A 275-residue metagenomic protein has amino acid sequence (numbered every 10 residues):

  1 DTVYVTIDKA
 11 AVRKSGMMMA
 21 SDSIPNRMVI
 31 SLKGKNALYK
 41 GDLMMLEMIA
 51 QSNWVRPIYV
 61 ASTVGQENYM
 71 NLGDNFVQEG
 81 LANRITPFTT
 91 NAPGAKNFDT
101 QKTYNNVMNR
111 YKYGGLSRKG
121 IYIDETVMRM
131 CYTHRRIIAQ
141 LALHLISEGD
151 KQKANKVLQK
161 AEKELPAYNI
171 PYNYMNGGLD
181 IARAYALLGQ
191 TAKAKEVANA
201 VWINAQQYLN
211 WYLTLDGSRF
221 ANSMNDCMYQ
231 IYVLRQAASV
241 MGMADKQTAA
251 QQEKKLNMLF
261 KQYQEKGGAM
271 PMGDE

Functional and structural regions predicted by a protein language model:
D1-E275: ER/secretory pathway lumenal C-terminal domains and tails of membrane proteins involved in glycoprotein biogenesis
